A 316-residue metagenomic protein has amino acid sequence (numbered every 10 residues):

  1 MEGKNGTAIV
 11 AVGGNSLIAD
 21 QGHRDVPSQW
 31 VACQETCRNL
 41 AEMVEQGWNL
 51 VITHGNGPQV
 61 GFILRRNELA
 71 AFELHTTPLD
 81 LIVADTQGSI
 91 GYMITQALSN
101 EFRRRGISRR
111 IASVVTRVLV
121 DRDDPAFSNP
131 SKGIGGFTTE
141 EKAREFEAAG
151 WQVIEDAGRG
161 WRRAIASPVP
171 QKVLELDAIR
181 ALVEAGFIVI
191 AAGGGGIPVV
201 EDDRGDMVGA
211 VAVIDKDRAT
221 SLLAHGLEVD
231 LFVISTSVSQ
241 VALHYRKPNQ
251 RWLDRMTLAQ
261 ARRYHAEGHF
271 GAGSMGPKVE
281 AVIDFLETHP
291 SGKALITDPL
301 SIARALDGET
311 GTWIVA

Functional and structural regions predicted by a protein language model:
E2-A316: C-terminal catalytic "cap/lid" subdomain
